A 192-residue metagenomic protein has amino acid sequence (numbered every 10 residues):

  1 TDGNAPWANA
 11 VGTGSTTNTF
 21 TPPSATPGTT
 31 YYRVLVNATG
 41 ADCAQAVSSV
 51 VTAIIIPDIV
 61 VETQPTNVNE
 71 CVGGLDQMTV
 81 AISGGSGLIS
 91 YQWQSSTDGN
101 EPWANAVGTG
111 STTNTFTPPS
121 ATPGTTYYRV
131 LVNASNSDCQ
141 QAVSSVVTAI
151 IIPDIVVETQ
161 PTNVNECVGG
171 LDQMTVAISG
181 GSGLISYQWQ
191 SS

Functional and structural regions predicted by a protein language model:
D2-A25, S95-S120: Surface-exposed, flexible coil segments in extracellular/virion-facing regions
Y31-N37, Q92, Y127-N133, Q188: Extracellular recognition modules
N37-A44, N133-Q140: Short, solvent-exposed loop/turn segments at the edges of extracellular beta-sandwich modules
I54-V60, I150-V157: Extracellular interdomain linker/stem segments of modular secreted and single-pass surface proteins
E62-N67, E158-N163: Surface-exposed, proline-enriched loop/turn segments that connect beta strands in immunoglobulin-like
V68-G74, V164-G170: Short, solvent-exposed loop/linker segments at the N-terminal edge of repeated beta-sheet extracellular domains
G74-S83, G170-S179: A short beta-strand segment in extracellular, disulfide-stabilized domains
G84-Q94, G180-Q190: Solvent-exposed loop segments of extracellular immunoglobulin-like
